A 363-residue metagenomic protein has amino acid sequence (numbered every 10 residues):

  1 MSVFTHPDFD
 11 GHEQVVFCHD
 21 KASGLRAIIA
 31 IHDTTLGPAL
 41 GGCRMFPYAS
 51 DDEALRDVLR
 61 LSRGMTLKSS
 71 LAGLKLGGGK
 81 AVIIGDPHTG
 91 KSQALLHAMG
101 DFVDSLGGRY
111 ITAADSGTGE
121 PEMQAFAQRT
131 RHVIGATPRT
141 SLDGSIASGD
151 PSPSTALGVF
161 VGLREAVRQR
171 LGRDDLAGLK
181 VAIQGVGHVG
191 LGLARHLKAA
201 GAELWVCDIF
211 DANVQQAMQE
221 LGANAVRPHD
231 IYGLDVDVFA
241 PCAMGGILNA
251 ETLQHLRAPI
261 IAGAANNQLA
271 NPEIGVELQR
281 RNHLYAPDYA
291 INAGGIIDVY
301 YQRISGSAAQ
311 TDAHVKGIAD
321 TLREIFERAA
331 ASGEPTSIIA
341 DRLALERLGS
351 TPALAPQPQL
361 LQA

Functional and structural regions predicted by a protein language model:
M1-H19: Short, Gly/Pro- and small/polar-rich lid/capping loops
A22-P38, S70-L76: N-terminal glycine-rich anion-binding loops that anchor highly charged ligand groups
S69-L71, K75-G172: Glycine/serine-rich phosphate-binding loop and adjoining beta1-alpha1 elements at the start of nucleotide-handling
S69-L74, R109-D115, L171-L179, P228 (+2 more regions): Flexible, glycine/charged-enriched surface loops at secondary-structure junctions
L142, D150-V238: Glycine-rich phosphate/diphosphate-binding loop of Rossmann-like nucleotide-binding domains
V167, P259-A363: Adenosine-phosphate binding glycine-rich loop
G178, I209-A290: Rossmann-like adenosine-cofactor binding region
